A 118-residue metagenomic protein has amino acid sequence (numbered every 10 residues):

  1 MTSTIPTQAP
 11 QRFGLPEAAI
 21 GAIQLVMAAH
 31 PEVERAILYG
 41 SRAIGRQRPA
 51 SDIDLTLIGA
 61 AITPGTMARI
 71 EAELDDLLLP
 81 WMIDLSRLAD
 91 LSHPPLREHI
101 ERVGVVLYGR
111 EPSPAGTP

Functional and structural regions predicted by a protein language model:
M1-R35, I44-P49, I58-P118: Catalytic core of pol beta-like nucleotidyltransferases
Y39-S41: Glycine-rich beta-strand-to-loop/alpha-helix junction loops that act as flexible
S51-I53: Short, conserved active-site loops that position catalytic residues or coordinate cofactors/metal ions across diverse
